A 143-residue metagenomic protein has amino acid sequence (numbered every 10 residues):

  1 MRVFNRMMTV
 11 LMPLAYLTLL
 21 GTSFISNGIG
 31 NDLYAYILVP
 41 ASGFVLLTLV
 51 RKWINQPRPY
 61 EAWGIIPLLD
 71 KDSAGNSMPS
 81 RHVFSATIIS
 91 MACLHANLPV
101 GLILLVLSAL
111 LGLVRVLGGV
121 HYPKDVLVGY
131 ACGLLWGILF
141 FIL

Functional and structural regions predicted by a protein language model:
M1-I25, G30-Y34, L47-G75: N-terminal transmembrane-helix/juxtamembrane module of multi-pass inner/ER membrane proteins
N5-M8, M12-A15, P40, V100 (+1 more regions): Hydrophobic alpha-helical transmembrane segments of polytopic
L14-T18, F44, T87, S108: A generic alpha-helix surface/boundary motif
T18, N31-V39, V100-I103, K124-V128: Alpha-helical transmembrane segments of integral membrane proteins
A35-G43, L47, G129, G133 (+1 more regions): Alpha-helical transmembrane segments in multi-pass membrane proteins
V39-R51, S108-R115: Alpha-helical transmembrane segments of multi-pass membrane proteins
G64-L143: Membrane-embedded catalytic cores of phosphoryl/pyrophosphoryl-handling enzymes
